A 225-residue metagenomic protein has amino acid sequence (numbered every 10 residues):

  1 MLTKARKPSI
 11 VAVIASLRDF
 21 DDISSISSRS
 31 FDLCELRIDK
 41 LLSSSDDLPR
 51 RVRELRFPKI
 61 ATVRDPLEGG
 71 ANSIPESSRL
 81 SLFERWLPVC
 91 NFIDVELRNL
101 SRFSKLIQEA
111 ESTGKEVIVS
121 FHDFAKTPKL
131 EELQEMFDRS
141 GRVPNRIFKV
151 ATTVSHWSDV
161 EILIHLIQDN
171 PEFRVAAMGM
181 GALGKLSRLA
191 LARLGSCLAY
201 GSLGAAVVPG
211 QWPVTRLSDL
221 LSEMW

Functional and structural regions predicted by a protein language model:
M1-E68, E76-S78: Conserved N-terminal beta1-alpha1 strand-loop-helix module at the mouth
V13-I14, L33-S43, T62, C90-R102 (+3 more regions): Catalytic beta/alpha-barrel core
S30-D32, R56-F57, L87-F92, I107-V119 (+3 more regions): Glycine-enriched alpha-helix->loop->beta-strand junction motifs that scaffold or abut catalytic
K40-R56, L97-T113, P128-E131, S155-Q168 (+1 more regions): Active-site-adjacent beta->alpha loops and helix N-cap segments on the catalytic face of soluble alpha/beta enzymes
V52, K59-F103: Glycine/small-residue-rich loop that forms an oxyanion/phosphate-binding "nest" at active or ligand-binding sites
D65, H122-K126, S202-V207: Short, acidic/turn-prone active-site loops that include or flank metal/cofactor- and phosphate-binding residues
L133-R139: Anionic-ligand binding region
I167-W225: C-terminal alpha-helical cap/extension of soluble enzyme domains
